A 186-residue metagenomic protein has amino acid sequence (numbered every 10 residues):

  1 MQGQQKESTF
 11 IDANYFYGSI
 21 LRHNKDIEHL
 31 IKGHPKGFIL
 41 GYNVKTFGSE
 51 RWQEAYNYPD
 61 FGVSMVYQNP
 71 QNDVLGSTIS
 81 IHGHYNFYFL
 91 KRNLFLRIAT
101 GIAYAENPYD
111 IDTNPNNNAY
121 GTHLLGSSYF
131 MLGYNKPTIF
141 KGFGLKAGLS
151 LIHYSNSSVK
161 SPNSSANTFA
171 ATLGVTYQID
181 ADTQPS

Functional and structural regions predicted by a protein language model:
Q4-F47, S186: Short glycine/proline- and aromatic-enriched beta-strand/turn motifs that initiate or cap beta-hairpins
Q5-I11, A55-F61, R92-L96, I139-L145 (+2 more regions): Outer-envelope beta-barrel architecture signal
E7-T9, K32-F38, N57, L75-I81 (+2 more regions): Residues that define the transmembrane beta-barrel architecture of outer-membrane proteins
I11-S19, F61, M65-Y67, L96-Y104 (+2 more regions): Transmembrane beta-barrel strands of outer-membrane/channel proteins
A13, L40-V44, I81-F87, I98-I102 (+3 more regions): Residues on the lipid-exposed face of transmembrane beta-strands in outer-membrane beta-barrel proteins
H23-E28, V74-T78, P108-P115, S157-N163: Outer-membrane beta-barrel translocator domains and adjoining extracellular loop/strand segments of Gram-negative
Y56-E106: Gram-negative (and chloroplast) outer-membrane scaffold detector with strong preference for beta-barrel transmembrane
P137-T183: Predominantly the C-terminal beta-signal and adjacent terminal strand-loop region of outer-membrane beta-barrel
